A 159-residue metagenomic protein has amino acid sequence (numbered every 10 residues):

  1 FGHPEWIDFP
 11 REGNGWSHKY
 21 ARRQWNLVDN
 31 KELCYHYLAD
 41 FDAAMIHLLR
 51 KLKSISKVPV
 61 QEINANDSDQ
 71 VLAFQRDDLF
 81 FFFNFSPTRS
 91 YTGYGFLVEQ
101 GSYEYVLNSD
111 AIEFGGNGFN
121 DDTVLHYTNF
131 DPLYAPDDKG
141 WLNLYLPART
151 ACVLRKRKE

Functional and structural regions predicted by a protein language model:
F1-E159: Carbohydrate-interacting/catalytic domains
